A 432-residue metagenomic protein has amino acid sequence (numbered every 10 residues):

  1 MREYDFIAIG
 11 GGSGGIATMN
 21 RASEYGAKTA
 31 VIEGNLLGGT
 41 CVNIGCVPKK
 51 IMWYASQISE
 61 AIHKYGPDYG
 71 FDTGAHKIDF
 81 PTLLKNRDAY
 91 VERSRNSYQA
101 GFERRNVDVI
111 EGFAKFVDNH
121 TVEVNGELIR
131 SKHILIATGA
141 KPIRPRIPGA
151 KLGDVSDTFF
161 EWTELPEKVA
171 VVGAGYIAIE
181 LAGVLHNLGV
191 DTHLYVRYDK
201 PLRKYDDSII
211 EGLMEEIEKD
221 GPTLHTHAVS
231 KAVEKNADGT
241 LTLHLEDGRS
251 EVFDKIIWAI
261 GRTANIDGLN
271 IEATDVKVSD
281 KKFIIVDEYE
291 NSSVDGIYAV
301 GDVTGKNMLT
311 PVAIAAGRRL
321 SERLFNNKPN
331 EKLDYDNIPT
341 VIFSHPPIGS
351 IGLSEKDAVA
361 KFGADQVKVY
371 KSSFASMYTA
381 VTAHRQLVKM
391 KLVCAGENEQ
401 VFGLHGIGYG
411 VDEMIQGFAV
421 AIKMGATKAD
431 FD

Functional and structural regions predicted by a protein language model:
M1-G14, L165-G175: Beta1/beta-strand and adjacent pyrophosphate-binding region of the FAD-binding site in flavoprotein oxidoreductases
R2-Y4, N20-L165, Y198-L202, D207-E211 (+5 more regions): Glycine-rich flavin
I7-N35, V47, I51-A61, F343-S354 (+1 more regions): Flexible, glycine-rich terminal cap/loop adjacent to redox cofactors in electron-transfer oxidoreductases
G14-N20, T40, A178-L181, N187: Short glycine/serine/threonine-rich phosphate/pyrophosphate-binding segments that cradle anionic phosphate groups
C46, T138-D191, T223-L224, E272-T274 (+2 more regions): Glycine-rich dinucleotide-binding loop and its adjacent helix/turn
D108-E111, K115-E123, I129, L188-E288 (+2 more regions): A Rossmann-like FAD-binding core segment of flavoenzymes
K151-P166, S250-N327: FAD-site-proximal beta/loop scaffold in flavoenzymes
